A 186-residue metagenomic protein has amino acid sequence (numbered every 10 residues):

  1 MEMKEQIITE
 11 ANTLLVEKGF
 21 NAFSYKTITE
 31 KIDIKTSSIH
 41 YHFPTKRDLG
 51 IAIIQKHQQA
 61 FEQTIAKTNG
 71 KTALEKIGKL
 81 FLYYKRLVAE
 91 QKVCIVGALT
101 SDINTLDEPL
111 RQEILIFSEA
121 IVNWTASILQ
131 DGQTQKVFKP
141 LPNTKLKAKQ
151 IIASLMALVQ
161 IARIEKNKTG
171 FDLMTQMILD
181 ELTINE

Functional and structural regions predicted by a protein language model:
E5, T9, C94-G97: Short alpha-helical elements of helix-turn-helix
Q6, E10, L14-D48, A52: Helix-turn-helix
A52, A66-V93, T144-I151: Hydrophobic alpha-helical connector segments
Q55-F61: Short, basic, alpha-helical segments at the C-terminal edge of helix-turn-helix-like DNA-binding modules
E62, A66, A89, E108-T134 (+1 more regions): Amphipathic alpha-helical packing segments from all-alpha helical-bundle domains
E75, K79-R86, N123, S127-D131 (+3 more regions): C-terminal peripheral helix-coil segments that are non-catalytic and often amphipathic
A89-P109: Amphipathic alpha-helical segments used for helix-helix packing
